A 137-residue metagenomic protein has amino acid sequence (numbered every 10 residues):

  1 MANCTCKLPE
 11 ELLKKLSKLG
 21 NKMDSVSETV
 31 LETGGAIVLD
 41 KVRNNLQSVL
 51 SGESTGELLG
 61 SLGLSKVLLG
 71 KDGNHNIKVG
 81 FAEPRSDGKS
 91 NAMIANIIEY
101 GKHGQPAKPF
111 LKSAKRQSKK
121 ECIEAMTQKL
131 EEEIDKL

Functional and structural regions predicted by a protein language model:
M1-I77, S86, A95-L137: Short, Lys/Arg-rich flexible segments
V79-F81: Extended beta-sheet lipid-handling architectures
G88-S90: Long, charge-patterned amphipathic interaction tracts in eukaryotic proteins
